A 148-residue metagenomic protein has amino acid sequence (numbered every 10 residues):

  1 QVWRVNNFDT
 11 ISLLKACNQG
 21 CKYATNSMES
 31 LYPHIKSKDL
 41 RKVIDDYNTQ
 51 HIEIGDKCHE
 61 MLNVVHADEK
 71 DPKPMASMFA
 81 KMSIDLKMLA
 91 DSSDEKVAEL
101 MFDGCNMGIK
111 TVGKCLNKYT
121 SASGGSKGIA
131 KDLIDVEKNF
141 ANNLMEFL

Functional and structural regions predicted by a protein language model:
W3-I35, K96-T120: Alpha-helical bundle segments that constitute or directly flank the non-heme di-iron/ferroxidase center
D9-C17, K38-D56, D94-L100, G124-V136: Alpha-helical scaffold segments that form or flank carboxylate-/histidine-based iron centers
N18, K22, Y32, N48-I52 (+5 more regions): Generic structural concept
T25, G55-L62, S83-L86, A90 (+2 more regions): A structural signal for well-ordered alpha-helices, especially hydrophobic packing surfaces of coiled-coils
I35, I52, H66-E69, T120-G124: Residues at alpha-helix boundaries and short interhelical turns
R41-M75, L144-L148: Conserved alpha-helical segments that form or flank metal/cofactor-binding pockets of metalloenzymes
E60-I109: Carboxylate-rich helix-loop segments that flank metal/cofactor sites and access channels in metalloenzymes
